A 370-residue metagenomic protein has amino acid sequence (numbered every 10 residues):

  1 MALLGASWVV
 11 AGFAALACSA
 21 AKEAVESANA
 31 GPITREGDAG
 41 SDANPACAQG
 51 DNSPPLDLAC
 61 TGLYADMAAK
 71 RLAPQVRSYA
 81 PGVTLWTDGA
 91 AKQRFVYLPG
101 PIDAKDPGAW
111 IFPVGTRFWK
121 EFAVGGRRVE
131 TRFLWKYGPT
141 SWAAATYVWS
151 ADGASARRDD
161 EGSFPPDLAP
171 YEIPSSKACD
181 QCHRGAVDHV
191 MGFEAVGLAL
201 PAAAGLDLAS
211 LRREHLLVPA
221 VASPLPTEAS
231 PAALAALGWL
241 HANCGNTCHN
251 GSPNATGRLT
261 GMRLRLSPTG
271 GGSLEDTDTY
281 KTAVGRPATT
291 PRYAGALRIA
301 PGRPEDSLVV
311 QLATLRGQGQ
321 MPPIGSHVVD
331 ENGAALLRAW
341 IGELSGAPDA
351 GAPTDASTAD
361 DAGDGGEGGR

Functional and structural regions predicted by a protein language model:
M1, V10-F13, A30, P55 (+4 more regions): Generic N-terminal initiation segments characterized by hydrophobic and/or small/turn-forming residues
M1, V9-C47, P348-R370: Ser/Thr-rich, Pro/Gly/Ala-heavy low-complexity intrinsically disordered linkers and tails of secreted extracellular
S19-V25, N44-D51, A109, R127-G351: Sequence context surrounding c-type heme c attachment/ligation sites in exported
N44-D106, F112-D159: Conserved small-residue
